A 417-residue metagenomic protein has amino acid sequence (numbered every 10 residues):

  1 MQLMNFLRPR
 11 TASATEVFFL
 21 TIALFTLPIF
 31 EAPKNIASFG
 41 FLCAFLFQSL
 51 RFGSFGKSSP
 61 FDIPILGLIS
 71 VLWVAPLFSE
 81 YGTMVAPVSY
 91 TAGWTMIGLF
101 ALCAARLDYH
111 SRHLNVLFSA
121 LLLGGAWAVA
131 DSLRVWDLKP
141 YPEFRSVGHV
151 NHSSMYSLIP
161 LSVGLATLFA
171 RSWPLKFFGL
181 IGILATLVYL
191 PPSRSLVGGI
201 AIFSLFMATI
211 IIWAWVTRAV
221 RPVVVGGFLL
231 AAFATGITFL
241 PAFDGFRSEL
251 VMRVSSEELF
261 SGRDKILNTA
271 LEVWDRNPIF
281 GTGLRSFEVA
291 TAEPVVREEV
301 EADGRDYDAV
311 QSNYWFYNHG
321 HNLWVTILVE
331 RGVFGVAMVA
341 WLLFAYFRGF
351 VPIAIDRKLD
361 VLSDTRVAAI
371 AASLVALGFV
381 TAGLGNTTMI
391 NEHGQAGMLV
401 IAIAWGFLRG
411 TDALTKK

Functional and structural regions predicted by a protein language model:
M1-S89, T95, L99, C103-S119 (+4 more regions): Transmembrane signal-anchor hairpin modules in multi-pass inner-membrane enzymes, especially those that act on
E31-R51, T91-A101, H152-L161, G198-L205 (+2 more regions): Membrane-embedded alpha-helical segments of multi-pass membrane proteins, especially the transmembrane helices
G40-L46, V339-A345, A368-K417: Transmembrane alpha-helices of multi-pass inner-membrane enzymes
L46-G53, A201-G227, F350-A354: Perimembrane helix-loop-helix junctions
L99, Y109-P140, G148-A214, F233-I237 (+3 more regions): Alpha-helical transmembrane segments of multi-pass inner-membrane proteins
L190, A208-E258, N268-R276, L284 (+1 more regions): A membrane-periplasm/extracellular boundary helix in multi-pass inner-membrane enzymes that assemble envelope glycans
E257-F260, R285-V329: Interfacial juxtamembrane loops and adjacent helix segments that form the catalytic/substrate-binding surfaces
E330-L377: Hydrophobic transmembrane alpha-helices and their immediate junctions
